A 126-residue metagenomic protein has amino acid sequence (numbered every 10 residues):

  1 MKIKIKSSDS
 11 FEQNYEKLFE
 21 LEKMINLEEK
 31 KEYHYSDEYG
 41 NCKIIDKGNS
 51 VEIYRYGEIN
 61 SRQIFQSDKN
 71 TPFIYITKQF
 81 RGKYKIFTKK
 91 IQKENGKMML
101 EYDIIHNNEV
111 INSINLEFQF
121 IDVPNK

Functional and structural regions predicted by a protein language model:
M1-K126: Terminal leader/tail segments of proteins
